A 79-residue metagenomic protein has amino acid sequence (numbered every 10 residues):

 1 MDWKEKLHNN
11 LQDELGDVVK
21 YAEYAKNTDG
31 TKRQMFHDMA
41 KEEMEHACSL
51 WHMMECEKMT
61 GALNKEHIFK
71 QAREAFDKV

Functional and structural regions predicted by a protein language model:
M1-V79: Non-heme di-metal
